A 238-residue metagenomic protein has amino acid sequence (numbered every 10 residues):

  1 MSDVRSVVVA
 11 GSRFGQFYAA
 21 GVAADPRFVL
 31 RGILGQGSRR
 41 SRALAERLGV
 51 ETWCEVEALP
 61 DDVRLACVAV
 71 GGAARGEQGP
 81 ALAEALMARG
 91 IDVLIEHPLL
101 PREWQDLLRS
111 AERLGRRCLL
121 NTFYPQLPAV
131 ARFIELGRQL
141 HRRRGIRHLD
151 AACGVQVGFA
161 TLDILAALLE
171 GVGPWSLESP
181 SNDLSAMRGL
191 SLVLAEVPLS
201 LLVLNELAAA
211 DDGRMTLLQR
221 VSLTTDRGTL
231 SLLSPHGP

Functional and structural regions predicted by a protein language model:
M1-L48: N-terminal Rossmann-like dinucleotide-binding module
A10-R13, L34-G37, A69-G72, E96-P98 (+3 more regions): Structural motif
V22, R42-L48, D106-S110, L162-L168: Short, aromatic/basic amphipathic alpha-helical patches
A23-V29, A88-V93, L114-R117, R144-G145: Short, surface-exposed connector motifs at secondary-structure boundaries
L48-S110: Beta-loop-alpha module in the N-terminal Rossmann-like domain of NAD(P)-dependent dehydrogenases, especially those
C54, I95, L120-T122, S179: Short loop/edge segments at beta-strand edges and connector loops that shape dinucleotide/nucleotide cofactor-binding
L100-I164: A contiguous active-site-proximal alpha/beta segment in oxidoreductase catalytic domains
F159-P238: Contiguous beta-strand/loop segments that form the cofactor/metal-binding neighborhood of enzyme cores
